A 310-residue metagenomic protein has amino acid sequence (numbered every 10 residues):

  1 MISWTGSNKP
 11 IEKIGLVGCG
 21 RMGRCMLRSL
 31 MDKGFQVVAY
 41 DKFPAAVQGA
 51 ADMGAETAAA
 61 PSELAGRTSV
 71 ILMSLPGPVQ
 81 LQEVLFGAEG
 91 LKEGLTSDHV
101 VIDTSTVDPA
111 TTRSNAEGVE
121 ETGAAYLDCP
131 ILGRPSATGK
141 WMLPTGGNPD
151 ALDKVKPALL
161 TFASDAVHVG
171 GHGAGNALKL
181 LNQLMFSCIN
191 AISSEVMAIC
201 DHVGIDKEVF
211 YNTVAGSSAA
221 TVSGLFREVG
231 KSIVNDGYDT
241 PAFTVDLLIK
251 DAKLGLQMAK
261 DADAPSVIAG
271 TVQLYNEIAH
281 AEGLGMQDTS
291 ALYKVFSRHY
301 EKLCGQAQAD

Functional and structural regions predicted by a protein language model:
M1-M73, H99, T104, P135 (+1 more regions): NAD(P)+-binding Rossmann beta1-loop-alpha1 motif at the extreme N-terminus of oxidoreductases
V37, T57, Y126-L127, A166 (+2 more regions): Hydrophobic beta-strand scaffold residues
P61-Y126: Rossmann-fold NAD(P) dinucleotide-binding segment
V84, V107-L184: Rossmann-fold dinucleotide-binding core
K154, A174-Y300: Helical "substrate-binding/catalytic lid" subdomain of Rossmann-like NAD(P)-dependent dehydrogenases/reductases
